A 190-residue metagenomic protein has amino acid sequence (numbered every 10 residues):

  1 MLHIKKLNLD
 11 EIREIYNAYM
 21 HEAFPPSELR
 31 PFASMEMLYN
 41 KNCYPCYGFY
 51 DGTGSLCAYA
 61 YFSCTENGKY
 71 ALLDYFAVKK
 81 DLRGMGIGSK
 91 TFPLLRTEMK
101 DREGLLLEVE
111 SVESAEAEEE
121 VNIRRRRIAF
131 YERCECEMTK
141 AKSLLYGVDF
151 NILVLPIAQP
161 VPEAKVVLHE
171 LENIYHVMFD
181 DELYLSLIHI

Functional and structural regions predicted by a protein language model:
M1-S34, Y50, E170, V177-F179 (+1 more regions): Short amphipathic alpha-helix that is part of the acyltransferase structural core
S27-Y70, D74-A77: A conserved beta-strand-loop-helix scaffold within acyl/acetyltransferase catalytic domains
C64-L73, R83, D101-E103, D149: A conserved beta-turn-beta hairpin within the catalytic core of GNAT-like acetyltransferases that forms part
F76-R83, S111-E113: A short, internal acetyl-CoA/4′-phosphopantetheine-binding micro-motif in the GNAT/acyltransferase core
V78, G84-E98, I123: Conserved acetyl-CoA-binding loop-helix of GNAT-fold acetyltransferases
M99-N122: Conserved GNAT acetyl-CoA-binding A-motif
R127-T139: Conserved acetyl-CoA-binding loop of GNAT-fold acetyltransferases
I188-I190: Conserved small/polar residues in nucleotide/adenosyl-binding loops
